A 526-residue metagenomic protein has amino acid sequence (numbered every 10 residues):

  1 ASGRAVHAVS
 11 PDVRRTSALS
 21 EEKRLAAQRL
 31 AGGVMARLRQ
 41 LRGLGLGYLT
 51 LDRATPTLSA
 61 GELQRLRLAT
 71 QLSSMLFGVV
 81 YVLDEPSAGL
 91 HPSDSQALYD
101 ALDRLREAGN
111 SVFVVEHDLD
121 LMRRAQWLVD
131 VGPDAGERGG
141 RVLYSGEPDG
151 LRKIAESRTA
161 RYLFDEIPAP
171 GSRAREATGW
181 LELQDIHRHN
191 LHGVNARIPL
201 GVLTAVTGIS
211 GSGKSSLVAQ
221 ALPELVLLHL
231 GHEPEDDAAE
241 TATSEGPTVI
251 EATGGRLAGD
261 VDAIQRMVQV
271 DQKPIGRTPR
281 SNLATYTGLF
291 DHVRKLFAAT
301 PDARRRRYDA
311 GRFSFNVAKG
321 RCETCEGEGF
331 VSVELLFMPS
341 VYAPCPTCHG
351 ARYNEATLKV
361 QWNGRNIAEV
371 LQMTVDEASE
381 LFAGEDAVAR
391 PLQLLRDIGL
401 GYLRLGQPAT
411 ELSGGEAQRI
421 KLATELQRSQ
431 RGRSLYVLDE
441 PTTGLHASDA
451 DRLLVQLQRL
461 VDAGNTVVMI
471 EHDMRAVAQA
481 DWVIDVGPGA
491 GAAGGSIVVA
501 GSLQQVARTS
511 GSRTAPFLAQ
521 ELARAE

Functional and structural regions predicted by a protein language model:
A1-E526: Conserved phosphate-binding elements of NTP-dependent enzyme cores
